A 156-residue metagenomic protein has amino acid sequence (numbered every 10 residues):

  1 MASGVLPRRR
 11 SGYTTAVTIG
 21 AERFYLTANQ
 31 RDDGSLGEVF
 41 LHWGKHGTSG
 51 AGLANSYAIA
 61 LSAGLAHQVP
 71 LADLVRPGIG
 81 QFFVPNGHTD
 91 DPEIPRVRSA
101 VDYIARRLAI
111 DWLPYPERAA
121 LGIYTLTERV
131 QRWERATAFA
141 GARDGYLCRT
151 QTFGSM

Functional and structural regions predicted by a protein language model:
M1-N29, H88-M156: Catalytic or ion-coupling anion/metal-binding cores of large enzyme and transporter domains
A16-P77, Q81: Function-dense linear segments that define catalytic or interfacial modules in macromolecule-processing proteins
L41-K45, P85-I94: Short beta-alpha connecting loops at secondary-structure transitions that line or flank enzyme active sites
S62, A66, G80-V84, R106-P114: Generic secondary-structure signature for well-ordered alpha-helical cores
